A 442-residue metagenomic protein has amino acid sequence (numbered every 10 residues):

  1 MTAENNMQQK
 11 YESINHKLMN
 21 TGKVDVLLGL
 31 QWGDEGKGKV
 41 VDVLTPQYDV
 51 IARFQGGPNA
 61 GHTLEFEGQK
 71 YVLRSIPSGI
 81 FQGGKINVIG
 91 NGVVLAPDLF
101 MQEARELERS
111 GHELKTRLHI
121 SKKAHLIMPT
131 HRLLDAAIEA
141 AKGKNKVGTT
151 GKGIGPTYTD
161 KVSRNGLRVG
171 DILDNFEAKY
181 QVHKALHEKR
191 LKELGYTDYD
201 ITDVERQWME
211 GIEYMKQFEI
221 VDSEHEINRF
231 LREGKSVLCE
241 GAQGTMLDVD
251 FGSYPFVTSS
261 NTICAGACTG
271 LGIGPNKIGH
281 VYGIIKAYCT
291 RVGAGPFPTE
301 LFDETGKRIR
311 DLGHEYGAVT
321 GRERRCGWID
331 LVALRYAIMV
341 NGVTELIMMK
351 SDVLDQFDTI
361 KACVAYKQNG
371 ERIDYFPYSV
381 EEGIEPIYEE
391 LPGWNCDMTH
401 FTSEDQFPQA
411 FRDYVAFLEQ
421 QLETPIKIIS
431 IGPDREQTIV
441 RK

Functional and structural regions predicted by a protein language model:
T2-A3: Ala/Thr-enriched low-complexity intrinsically disordered regions
Y11-K442: Non-transmembrane, aqueous-exposed alpha-helical and coiled segments at domain scale
